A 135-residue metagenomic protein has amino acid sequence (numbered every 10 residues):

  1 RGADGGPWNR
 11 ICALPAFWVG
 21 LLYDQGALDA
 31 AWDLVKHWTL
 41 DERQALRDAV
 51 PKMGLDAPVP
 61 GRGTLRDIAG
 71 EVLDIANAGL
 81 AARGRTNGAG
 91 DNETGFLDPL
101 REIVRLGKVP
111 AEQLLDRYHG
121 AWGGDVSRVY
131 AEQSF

Functional and structural regions predicted by a protein language model:
R1-F135: C-terminal accessory/tail domains of diverse enzymes
